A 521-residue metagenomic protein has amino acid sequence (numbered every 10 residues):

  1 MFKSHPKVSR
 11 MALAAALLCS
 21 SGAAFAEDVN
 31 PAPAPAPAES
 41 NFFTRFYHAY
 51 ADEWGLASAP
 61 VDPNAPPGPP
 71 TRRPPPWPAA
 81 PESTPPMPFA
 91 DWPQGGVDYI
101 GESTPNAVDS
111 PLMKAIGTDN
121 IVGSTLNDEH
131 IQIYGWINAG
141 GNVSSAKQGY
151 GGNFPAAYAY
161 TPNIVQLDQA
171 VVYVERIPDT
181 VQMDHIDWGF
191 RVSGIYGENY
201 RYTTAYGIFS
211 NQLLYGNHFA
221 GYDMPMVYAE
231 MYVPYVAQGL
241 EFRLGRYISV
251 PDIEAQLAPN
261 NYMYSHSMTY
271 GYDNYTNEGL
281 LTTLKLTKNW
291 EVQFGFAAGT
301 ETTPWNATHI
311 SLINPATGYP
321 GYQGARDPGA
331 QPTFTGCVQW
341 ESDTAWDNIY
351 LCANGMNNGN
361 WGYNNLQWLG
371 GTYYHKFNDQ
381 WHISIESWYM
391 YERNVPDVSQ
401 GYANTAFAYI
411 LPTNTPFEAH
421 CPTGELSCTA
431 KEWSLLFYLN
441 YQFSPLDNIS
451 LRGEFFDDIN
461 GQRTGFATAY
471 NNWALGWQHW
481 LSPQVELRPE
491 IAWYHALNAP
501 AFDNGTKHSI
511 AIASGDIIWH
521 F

Functional and structural regions predicted by a protein language model:
F2, V29-A49, A57, V61-A65 (+5 more regions): Outer-membrane beta-barrel pore domains
F2-G149: N-terminal periplasmic/intermembrane-space "pro-region" immediately following the signal or transit peptide
V8-M11, L244-Y247, G453, P489: Hydrophobic alpha-helical segments, especially transmembrane helices and their immediate juxtamembrane helical caps
I116-T118, M224, N277, S434 (+1 more regions): Short, conserved clusters of charged catalytic residues that mark active-site and nucleotide-handling motifs
S124-T302, A307-T308, A330, T335 (+4 more regions): Outer membrane beta-barrel
G207-N211, Y262-Y264, I313-N314, A403-T405 (+1 more regions): Juxtamembrane/interface motifs at transmembrane-helix termini
A298-T302, N306-S311, P315-G318, D327 (+2 more regions): Outer-membrane beta-barrel porins/channels
G321-Y322: Extracellular beta-strand/beta-solenoid scaffold signature
